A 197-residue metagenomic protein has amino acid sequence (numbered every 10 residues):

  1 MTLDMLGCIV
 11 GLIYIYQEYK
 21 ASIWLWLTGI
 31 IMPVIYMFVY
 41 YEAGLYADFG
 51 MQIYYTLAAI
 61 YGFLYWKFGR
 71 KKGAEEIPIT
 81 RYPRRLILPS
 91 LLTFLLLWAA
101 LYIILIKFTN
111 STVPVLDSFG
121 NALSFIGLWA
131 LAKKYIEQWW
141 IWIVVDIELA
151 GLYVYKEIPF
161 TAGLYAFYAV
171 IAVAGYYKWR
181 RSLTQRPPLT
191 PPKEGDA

Functional and structural regions predicted by a protein language model:
M1-A21, L25, G69-G73, T80-R186: Polytopic alpha-helical membrane-helix bundles and their juxtamembrane interface segments in multi-pass membrane
I9-Y14, S22, T28-G62: Early transmembrane hairpin module of multi-pass membrane proteins
Y54-K71, R180: Membrane-water interface of transmembrane alpha-helices
K193-D196: Glycine-biased, low-complexity coil/linker segments
